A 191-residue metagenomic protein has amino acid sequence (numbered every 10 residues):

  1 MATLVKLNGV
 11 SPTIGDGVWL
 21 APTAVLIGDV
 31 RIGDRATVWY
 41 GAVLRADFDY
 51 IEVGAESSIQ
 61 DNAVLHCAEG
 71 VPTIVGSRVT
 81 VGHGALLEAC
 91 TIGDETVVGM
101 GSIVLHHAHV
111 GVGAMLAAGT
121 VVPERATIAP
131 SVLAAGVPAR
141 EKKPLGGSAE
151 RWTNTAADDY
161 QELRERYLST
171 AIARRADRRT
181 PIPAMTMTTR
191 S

Functional and structural regions predicted by a protein language model:
M1-I14, D47-A55, D61-A63, C67-V75 (+1 more regions): Glycine-rich hexapeptide-repeat left-handed beta-helix
L7-E52, G70: N-terminal first-folded block
